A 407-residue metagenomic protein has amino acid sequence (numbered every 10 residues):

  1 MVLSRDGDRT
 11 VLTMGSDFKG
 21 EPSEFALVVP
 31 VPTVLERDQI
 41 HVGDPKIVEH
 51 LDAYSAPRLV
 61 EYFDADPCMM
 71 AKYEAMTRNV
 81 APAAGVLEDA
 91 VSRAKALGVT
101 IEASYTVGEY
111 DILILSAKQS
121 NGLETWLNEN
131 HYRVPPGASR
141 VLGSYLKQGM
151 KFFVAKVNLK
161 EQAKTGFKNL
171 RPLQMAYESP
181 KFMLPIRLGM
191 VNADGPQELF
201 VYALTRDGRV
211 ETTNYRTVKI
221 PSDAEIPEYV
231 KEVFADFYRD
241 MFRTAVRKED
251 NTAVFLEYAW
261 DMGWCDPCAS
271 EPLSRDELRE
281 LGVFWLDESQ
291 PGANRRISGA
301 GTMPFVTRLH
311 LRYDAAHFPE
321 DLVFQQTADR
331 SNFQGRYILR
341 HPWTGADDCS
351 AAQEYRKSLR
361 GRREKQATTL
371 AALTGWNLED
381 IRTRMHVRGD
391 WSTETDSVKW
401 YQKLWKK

Functional and structural regions predicted by a protein language model:
M1, V134-T369, L373, N377-T383 (+3 more regions): Accessory, solvent-exposed terminal regions and/or long lumenal/extracellular loops of proteins
V2-P67, L123-S144, G149: Surface-exposed, glycine/proline- and aromatic-rich loop segments on solvent-exposed faces across compartments
G7-R9, P22-E24, T100, P196 (+1 more regions): Extracytoplasmic
R9-V11, P22, V107-D111, M150 (+1 more regions): Coil-to-beta-strand transition motifs
S16-F18, V31, S116-Q119, L159 (+1 more regions): A mature extracytoplasmic/lumenal domain signature
L35, H41-V107, Q290-G292, S298: A cross-kingdom signal targeting lumenal/periplasmic-facing segments of multi-pass membrane and secretory-pathway
E74, R78-A163: Long alpha-helical, hydrophobic tracts
